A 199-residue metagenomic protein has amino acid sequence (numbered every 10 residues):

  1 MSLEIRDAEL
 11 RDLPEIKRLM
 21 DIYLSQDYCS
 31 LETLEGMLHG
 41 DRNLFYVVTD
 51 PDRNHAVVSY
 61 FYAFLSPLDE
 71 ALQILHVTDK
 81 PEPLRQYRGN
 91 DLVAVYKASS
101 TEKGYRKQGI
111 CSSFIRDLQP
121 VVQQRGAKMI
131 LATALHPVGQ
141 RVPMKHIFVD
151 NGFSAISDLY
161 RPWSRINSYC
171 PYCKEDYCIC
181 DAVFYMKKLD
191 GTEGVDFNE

Functional and structural regions predicted by a protein language model:
S2-I16: A short beta-loop-alpha structural element at the N-terminal edge of CoA-dependent acyl/N-acetyltransferase catalytic
L24-D52, V57-L68, E82-R85: Active-site rim helix/loop that mediates acceptor-substrate recognition in acyltransferases
Y62-A98, Y160-D176: Conserved acyl-donor/pantetheine-binding loop and adjacent beta-alpha core of acyl/acetyltransferases and related
D79-K80, K97-K107, A134-H136: A short, internal acetyl-CoA/4′-phosphopantetheine-binding micro-motif in the GNAT/acyltransferase core
V93-A94, V122-V138: Conserved GNAT acetyl-CoA-binding A-motif
T101, K107-Q124: Conserved acetyl-CoA-binding loop-helix of GNAT-fold acetyltransferases
L131-K145, R161-R165: Conserved beta-strand-loop-alpha-helix junction that forms the acyl-donor binding cleft
R161-E199: C-terminal "cap" of GNAT-fold acetyltransferases
